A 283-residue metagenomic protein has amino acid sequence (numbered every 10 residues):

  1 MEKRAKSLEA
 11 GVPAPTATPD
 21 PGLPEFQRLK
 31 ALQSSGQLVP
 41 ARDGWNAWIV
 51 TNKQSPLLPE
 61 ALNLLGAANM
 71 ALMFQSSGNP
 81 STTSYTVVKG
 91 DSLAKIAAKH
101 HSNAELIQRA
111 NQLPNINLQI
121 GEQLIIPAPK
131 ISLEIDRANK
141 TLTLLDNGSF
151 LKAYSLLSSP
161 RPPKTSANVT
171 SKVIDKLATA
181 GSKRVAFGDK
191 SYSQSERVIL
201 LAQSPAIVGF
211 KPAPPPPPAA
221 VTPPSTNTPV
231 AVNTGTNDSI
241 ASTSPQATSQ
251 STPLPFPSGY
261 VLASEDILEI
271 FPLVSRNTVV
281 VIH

Functional and structural regions predicted by a protein language model:
E2-A5, E9, L38, G44-W45 (+1 more regions): Inward-facing hydrophobic residues that define packing positions of alpha-helical scaffold repeats
K3, I49-P80, N103-D136: Extracellular LysM carbohydrate-binding repeats and other cell-envelope/extracellular binding modules
E9, P13-T16, I49, K53: A conserved position within tetratricopeptide repeats
A14-V39, G44, L72-H101: Primarily a LysM-type cell-wall glycan-binding module
V39-K53, S149: TPR/TPR-like (Sel1-like) alpha-helical repeat modules
G90, G121-L124, N277-V280: Loop/turn positions that initiate beta-strands
K130-A247, L273-R276: Gly/Pro-biased beta-strand-loop elements
Y260-H283: N-terminal targeting pre-sequences for secretion and organelle import
